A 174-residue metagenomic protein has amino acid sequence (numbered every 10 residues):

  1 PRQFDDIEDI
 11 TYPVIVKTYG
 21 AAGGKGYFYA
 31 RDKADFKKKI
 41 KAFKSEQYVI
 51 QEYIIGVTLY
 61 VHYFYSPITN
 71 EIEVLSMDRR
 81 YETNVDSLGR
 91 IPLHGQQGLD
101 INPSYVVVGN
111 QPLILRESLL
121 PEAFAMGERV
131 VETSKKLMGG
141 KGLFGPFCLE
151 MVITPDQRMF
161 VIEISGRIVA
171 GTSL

Functional and structural regions predicted by a protein language model:
P1-R31: A conserved helix-loop-beta module that forms one wall/lid of the active-site cleft in ATP-utilizing catalytic domains
F4, Y19-G23, A34-D35, I54-G56 (+2 more regions): Short acidic/polar capping segments at secondary-structure boundaries
A21-Y27, T58, V85, Y105: Domain-scale recognition of functional cores that engage charged ligands
Y27-Y60, L75, L88, V130-G140: Conserved ATP-binding module of the ATP-grasp superfamily
G56-T58, P67-I72, T154-M159: Coil-to-beta-strand transition motifs
Y60-Y63, E150: Short beta-strand scaffold segments in enzyme catalytic cores
Y63-T133, S165-L174: ATP-dependent carboxylate/phosphate-activation module, predominantly the ATP-grasp catalytic core and closely related
V131-G171: Conserved metal-phosphate-binding beta-hairpin within the catalytic cores of diverse ATP-dependent phosphoryl-transfer
